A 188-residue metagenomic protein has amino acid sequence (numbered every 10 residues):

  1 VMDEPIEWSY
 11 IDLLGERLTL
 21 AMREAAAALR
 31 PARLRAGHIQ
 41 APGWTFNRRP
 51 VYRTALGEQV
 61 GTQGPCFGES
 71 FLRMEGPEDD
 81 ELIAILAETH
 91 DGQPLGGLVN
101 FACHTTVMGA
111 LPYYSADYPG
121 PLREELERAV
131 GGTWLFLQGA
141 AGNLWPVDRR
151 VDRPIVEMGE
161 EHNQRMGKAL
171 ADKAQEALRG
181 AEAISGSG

Functional and structural regions predicted by a protein language model:
V1-L135, G139-R165, L178, E182-G188: Conserved beta-alpha junction segments in alpha/beta enzyme cores
